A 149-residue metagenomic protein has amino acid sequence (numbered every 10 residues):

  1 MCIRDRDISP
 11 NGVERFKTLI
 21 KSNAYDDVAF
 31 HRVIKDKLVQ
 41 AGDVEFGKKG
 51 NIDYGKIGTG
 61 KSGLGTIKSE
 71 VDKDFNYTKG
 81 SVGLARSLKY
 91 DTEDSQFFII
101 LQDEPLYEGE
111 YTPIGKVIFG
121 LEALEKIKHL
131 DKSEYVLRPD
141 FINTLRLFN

Functional and structural regions predicted by a protein language model:
M1: Electrostatic, structured charged patches in enzyme active sites and in nucleic-acid/phosphate-binding
R4-N149: Cyclophilin-like peptidyl-prolyl cis-trans isomerases
